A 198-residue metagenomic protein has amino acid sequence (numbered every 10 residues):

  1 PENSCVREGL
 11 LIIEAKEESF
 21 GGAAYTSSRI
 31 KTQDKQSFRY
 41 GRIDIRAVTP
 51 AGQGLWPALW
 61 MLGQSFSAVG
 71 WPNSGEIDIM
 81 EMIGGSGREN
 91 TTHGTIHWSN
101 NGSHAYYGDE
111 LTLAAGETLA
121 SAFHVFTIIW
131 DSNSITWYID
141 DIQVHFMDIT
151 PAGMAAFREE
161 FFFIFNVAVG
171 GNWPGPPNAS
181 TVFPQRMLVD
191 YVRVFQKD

Functional and structural regions predicted by a protein language model:
P1-D198: GH16 jelly-roll
